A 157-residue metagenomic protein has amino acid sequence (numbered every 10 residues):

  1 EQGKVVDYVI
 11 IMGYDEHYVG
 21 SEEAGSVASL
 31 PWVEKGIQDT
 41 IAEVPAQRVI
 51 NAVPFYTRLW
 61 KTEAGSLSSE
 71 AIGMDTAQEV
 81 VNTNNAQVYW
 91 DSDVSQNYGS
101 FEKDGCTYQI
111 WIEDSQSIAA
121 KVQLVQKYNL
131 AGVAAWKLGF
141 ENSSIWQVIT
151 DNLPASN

Functional and structural regions predicted by a protein language model:
E1-V81: Substrate-binding surface in catalytic domains of secreted glycosidases
K4, E34-Q38, A42, A119-Q123 (+3 more regions): Solvent-exposed, polar/charged alpha-helical surfaces in well-ordered, non-transmembrane soluble domains, broadly
V19, K103-D104, Y128: Generic signal for short, ordered secondary-structure residues within or immediately flanking folded domains
S21-A28, T107-W111, A135: Second-shell loop/turn segments in exported
S26-V33, W111-I118, N142: Solvent-exposed, acidic/flexible segments
V53-L124, I145, D151-N157: Glycan-binding loop/region signatures in secreted carbohydrate-active enzymes
A120-A135, F140: Conserved, well-ordered alpha-helix/loop/beta-strand core segments that scaffold catalytic motifs
